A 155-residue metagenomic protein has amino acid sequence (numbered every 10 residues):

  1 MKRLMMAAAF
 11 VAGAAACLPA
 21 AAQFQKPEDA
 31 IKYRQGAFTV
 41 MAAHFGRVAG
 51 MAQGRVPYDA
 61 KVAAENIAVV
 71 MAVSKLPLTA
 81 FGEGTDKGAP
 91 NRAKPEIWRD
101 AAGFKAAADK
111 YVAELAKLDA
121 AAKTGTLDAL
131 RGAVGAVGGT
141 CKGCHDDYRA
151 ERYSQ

Functional and structural regions predicted by a protein language model:
M1-A8: Bacterial N-terminal signal peptides that target proteins for export
A8-A9, V40: A periodicity- and composition-biased signal for non-globular, repetitive helical segments
C17-P19: N-terminal signal peptide c-region/cleavage motif recognized by signal peptidases
F24-A60, N66-Q155: Sequence context surrounding c-type heme c attachment/ligation sites in exported
